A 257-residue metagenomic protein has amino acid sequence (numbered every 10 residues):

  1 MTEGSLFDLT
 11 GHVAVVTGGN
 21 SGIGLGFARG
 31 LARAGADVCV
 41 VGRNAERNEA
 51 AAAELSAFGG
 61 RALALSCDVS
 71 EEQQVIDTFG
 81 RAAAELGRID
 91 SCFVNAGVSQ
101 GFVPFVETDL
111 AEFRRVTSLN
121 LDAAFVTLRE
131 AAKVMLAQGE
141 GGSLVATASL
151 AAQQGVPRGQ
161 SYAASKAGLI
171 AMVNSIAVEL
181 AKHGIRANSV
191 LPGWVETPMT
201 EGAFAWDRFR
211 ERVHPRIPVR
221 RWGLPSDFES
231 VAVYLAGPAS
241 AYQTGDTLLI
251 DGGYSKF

Functional and structural regions predicted by a protein language model:
T2-S5, S99-F102, Q154, V233 (+1 more regions): Short C-terminal tail/terminal secondary-structure segment of NAD(P)H-dependent dehydrogenase/reductase domains
V13, N20-G22: Conserved glycine-rich cofactor-binding loop
V103-F105, D109-T117, V213: Substrate-binding pocket helix/loop in short-chain dehydrogenase/reductase
F105-V106, Q154-Q160, K182-H183, R220 (+1 more regions): Active-site loop immediately N-terminal to the catalytic Tyr-X3-Lys motif of short-chain dehydrogenase/reductase
L128, S165, V173: Active-site helix of classical SDR
S149: Residue(s) in the substrate-gating loop at a strand-loop-helix junction that position the organic substrate next
A181, R186, Q243-G245: Short, small/polar-rich loop/turn modules that mediate ligand/substrate recognition or access, typified
